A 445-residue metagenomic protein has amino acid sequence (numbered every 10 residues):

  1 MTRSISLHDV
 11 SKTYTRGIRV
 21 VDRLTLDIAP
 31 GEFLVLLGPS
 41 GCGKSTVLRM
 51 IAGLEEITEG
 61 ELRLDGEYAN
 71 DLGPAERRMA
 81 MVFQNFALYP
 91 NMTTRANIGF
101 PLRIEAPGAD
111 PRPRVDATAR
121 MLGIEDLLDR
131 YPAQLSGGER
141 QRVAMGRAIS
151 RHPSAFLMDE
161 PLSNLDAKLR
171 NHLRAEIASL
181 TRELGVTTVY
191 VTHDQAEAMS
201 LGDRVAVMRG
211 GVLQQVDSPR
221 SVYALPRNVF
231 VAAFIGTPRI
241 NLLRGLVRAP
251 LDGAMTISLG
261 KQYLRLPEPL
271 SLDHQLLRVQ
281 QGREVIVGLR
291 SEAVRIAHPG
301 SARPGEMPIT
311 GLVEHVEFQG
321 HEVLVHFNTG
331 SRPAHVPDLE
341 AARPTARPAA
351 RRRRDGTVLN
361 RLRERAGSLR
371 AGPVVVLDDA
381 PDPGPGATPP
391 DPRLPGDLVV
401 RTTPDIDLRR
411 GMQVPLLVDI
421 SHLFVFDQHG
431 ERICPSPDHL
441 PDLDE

Functional and structural regions predicted by a protein language model:
L37-P39: The feature captures the beta-strand-to-loop junction immediately N-terminal to the Walker
A52: Helix-to-loop junction immediately C-terminal to a conserved catalytic motif
E55-R63: Conserved post-Walker A/P-loop segment of ABC ATPase nucleotide-binding domains
E61, E67-Y68, V212: ATP-binding/catalytic-site motifs of ATP-hydrolyzing domains
P74-I235: ABC ATPase nucleotide-binding domains
L251-E445: Non-catalytic connector elements of ABC transporters
